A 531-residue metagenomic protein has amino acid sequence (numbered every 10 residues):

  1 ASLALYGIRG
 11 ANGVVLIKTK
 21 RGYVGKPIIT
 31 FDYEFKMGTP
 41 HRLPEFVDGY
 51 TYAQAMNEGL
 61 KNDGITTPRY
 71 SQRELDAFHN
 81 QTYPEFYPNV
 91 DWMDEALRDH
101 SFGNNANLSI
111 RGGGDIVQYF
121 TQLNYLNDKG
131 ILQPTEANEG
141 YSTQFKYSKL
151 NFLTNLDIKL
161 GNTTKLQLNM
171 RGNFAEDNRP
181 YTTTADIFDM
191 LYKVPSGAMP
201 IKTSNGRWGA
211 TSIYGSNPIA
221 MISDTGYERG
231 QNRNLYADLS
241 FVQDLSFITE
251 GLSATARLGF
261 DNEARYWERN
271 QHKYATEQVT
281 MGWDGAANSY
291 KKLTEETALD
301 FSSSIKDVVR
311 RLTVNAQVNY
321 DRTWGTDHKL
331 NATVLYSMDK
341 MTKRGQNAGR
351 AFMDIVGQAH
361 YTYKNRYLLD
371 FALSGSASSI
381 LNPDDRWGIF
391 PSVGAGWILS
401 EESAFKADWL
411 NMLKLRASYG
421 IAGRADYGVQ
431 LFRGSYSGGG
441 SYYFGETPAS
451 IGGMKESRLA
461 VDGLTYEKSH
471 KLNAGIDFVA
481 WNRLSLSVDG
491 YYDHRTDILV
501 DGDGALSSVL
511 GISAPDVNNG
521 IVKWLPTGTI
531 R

Functional and structural regions predicted by a protein language model:
S2-N234, S240-S246, D426-Y442: Membrane-proximal, glycine/serine-rich, low-complexity loop/turn segments characteristic of large bacterial
G38-P44, E58, N124, Y266-V279 (+1 more regions): Short, solvent-exposed beta-strand-terminating loops
H100, N155-T164, M170-F174, R179 (+5 more regions): Extracellular/periplasmic, surface-exposed regions of secreted and cell-surface proteins
